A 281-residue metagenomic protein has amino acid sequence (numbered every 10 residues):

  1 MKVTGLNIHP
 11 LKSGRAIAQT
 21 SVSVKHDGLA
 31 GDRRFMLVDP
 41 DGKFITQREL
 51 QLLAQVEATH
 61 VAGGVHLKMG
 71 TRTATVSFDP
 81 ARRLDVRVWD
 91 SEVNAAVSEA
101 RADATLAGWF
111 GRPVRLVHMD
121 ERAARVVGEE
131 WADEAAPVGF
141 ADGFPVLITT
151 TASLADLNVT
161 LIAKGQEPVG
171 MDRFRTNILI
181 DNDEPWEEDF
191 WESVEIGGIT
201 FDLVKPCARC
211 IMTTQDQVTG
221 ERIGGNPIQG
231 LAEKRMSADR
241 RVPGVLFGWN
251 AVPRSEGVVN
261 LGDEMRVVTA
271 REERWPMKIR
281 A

Functional and structural regions predicted by a protein language model:
M1-A281: Metal-cofactor-dependent catalytic cores
